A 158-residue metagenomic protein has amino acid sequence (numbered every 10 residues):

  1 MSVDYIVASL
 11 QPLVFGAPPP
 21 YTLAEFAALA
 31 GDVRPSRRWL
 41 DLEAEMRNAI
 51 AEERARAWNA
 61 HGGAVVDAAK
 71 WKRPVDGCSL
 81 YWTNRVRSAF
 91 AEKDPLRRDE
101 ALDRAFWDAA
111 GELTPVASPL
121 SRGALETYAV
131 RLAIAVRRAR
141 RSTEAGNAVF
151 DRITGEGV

Functional and structural regions predicted by a protein language model:
M1-V158: Extended alpha-helical surfaces
